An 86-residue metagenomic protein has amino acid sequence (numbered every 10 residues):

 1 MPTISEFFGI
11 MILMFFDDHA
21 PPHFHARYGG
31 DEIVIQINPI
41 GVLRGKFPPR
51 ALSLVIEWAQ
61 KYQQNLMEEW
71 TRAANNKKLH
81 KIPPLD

Functional and structural regions predicted by a protein language model:
M1-D86: Basic nucleic-acid-binding interfaces
